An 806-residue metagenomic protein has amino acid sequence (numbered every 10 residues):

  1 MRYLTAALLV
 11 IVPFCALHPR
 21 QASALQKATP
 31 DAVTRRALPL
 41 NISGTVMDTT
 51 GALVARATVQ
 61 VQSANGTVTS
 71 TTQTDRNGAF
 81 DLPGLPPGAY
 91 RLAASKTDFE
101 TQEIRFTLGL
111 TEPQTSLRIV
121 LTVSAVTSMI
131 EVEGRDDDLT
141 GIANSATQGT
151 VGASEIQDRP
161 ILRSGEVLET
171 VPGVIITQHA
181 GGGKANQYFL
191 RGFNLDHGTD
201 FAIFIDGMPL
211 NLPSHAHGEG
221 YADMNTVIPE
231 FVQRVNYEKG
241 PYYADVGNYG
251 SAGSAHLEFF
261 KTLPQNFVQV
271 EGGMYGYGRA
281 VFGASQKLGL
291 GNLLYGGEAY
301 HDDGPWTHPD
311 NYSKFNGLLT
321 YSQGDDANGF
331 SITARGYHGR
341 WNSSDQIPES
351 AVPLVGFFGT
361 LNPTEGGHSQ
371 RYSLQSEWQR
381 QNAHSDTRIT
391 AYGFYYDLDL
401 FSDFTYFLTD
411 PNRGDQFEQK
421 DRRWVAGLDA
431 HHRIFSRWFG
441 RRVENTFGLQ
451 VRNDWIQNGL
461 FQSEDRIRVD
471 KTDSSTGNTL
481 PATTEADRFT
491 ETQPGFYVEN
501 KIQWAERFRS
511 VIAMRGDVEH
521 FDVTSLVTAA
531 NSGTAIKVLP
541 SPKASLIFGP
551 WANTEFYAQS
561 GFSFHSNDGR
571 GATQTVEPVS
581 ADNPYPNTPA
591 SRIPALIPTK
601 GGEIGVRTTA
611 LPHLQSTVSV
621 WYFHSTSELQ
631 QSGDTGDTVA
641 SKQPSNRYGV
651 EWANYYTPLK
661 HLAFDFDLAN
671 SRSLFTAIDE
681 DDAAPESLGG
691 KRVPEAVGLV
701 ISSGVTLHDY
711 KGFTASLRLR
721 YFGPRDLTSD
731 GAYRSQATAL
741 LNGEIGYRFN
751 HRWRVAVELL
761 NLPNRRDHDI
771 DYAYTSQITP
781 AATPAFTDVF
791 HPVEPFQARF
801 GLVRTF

Functional and structural regions predicted by a protein language model:
P30-R35, S43, M47-A52, A57-N65 (+6 more regions): Short, acidic, small-residue-rich periplasmic hinge/interaction motif at the N-terminus of Gram-negative outer-membrane
Q148, G165-L212: Extracytoplasmic beta-strand/coil segments of soluble accessory domains associated with Gram-negative outer-membrane
M208-K239, L257-F259: Short acidic/polar hinge/loop motifs at secondary-structure boundaries that mediate gating or recognition
N236-A244, G253-Q286, G296-G297, D302-T307 (+1 more regions): Short strand-turn segments of transmembrane beta-barrel domains in outer membranes, especially the first one or two
G272-H301, W306-S344, T364-D386, F439 (+2 more regions): Transmembrane beta-barrel wall of Gram-negative outer-membrane proteins
E377, D386-S402, G549-G561, I593-Y648 (+2 more regions): Membrane-embedded beta-barrel scaffold of Gram-negative outer-membrane proteins
H431-I434, E506, V518-E519, H613-T626 (+1 more regions): Gram-negative outer-membrane beta-barrel transporters
Y721-R725, Y747-F806: C-terminal beta-signal and adjacent terminal beta-strands/loops of Gram-negative outer-membrane beta-barrel proteins
